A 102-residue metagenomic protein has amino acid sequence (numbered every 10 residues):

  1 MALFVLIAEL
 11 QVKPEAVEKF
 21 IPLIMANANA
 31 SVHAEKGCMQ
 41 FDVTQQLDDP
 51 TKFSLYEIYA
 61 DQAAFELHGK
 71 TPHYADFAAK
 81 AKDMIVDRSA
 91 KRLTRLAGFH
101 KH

Functional and structural regions predicted by a protein language model:
M1-F4, L55: Short N-terminal helix-initiation segments at or just after the protein's N-terminus
A2, D42-T51, A78-H102: Glycine-rich beta-strand-turn "strand-cap" elements at beta-sheet edges
V5-L10: Active-site-flanking beta-strand signature of metal-NTP-handling nucleotidyl enzymes and homologous cyclase-like
V12, Q45-L47, E57: Structured beta->alpha junctions
E15-F20: Short, conserved charged micro-motifs
A26-C38, I58-K91: An amphipathic, aromatic/His-enriched active-site/gating alpha helix that lines ligand/cofactor pockets
N29-F53: Short, glycine- and small/hydrophobic-rich beta-strand elements in well-ordered beta-sheets
